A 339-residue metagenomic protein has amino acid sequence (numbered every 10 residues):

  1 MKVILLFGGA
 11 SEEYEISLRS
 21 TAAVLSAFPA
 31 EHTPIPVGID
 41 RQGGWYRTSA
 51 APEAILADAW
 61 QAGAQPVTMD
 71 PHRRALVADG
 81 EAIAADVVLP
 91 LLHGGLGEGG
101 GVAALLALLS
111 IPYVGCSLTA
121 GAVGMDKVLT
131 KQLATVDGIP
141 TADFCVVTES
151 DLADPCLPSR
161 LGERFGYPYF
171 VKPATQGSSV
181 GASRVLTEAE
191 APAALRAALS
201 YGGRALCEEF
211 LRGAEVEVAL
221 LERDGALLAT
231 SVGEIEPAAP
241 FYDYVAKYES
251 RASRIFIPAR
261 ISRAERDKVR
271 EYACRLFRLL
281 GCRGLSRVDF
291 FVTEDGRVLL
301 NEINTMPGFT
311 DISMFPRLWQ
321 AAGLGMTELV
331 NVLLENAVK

Functional and structural regions predicted by a protein language model:
M1, S262-K339: ATP-dependent carboxylate activation and anion-phosphoryl transfer catalytic cores that bind Mg-ATP to form
M1-F7, S11, R19, A82 (+2 more regions): Active-site nucleotide/adenylate-binding loops and adjacent lid/helix of ATP-dependent enzymes
M1-T119, V123-M125, L129, V147-S159 (+1 more regions): ATP-binding N-terminal substructure of ATP-dependent carboxylate-amine bond-forming enzymes
E31, L109, R164-Y167, Y201 (+1 more regions): Structured helix-beta-strand junction loops
P34, P112-Y113, T141, Y169 (+1 more regions): Hydrophobic beta-strand scaffold residues
L89, R212, L280-G284: Bilobed periplasmic-binding protein-like "clamshell/Venus-flytrap" ligand-binding domains
L186-E271, V292, R297-L299: Phosphate-binding site of ATP-dependent enzymes
